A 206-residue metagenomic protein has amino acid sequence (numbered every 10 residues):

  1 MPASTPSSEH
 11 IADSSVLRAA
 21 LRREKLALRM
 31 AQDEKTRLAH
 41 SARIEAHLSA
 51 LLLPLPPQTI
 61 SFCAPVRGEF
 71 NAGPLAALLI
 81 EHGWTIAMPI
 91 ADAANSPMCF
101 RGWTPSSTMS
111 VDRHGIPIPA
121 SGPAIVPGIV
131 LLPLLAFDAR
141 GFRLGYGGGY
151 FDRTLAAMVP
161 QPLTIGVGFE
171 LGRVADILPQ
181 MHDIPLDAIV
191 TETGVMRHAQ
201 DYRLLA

Functional and structural regions predicted by a protein language model:
M1-V16, A20, A27-R37, I125-V130 (+2 more regions): Surface-exposed, charge/polar-rich loops and edge strands
P2-V126: N-terminal active-site beta-alpha-beta segment that forms phosphate/nucleotide-binding and substrate-recognition loops
V66-G68, L135-A139: Short glycine-rich anion-binding loops that position phosphate/pyrophosphate groups of nucleotides and phosphorylated
P119, P133, A157: Mid-sequence acidic-hydrophobic segments that form the walls of catalytic/ligand-binding cavities or oligomerization
